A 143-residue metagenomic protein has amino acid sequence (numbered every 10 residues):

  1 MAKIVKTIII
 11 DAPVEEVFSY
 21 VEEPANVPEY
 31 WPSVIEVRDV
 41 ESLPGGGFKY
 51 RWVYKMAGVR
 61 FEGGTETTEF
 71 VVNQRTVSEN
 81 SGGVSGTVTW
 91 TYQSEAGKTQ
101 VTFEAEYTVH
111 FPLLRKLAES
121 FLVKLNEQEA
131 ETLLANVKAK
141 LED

Functional and structural regions predicted by a protein language model:
M1-G45, D143: Hydrophobic ligand-binding cavity/cleft-lining segments
T7-D11, E66, T91-Q93: Generic structural detector for well-ordered beta-strands
I10, Y54, A105-Y107: Hydrophobic beta-strand positions in extracellular immunoglobulin-like domains
E16-V21, V27, Y50, T67 (+4 more regions): Hydrophobic pocket/interface hotspot
R38-T87, A96, T132-D143: Glycine-rich portal/gate segments that line the openings of hydrophobic small-molecule binding cavities
V77-T132, D143: Beta-strand/loop substructures that line and gate deep hydrophobic ligand-binding cavities in soluble
